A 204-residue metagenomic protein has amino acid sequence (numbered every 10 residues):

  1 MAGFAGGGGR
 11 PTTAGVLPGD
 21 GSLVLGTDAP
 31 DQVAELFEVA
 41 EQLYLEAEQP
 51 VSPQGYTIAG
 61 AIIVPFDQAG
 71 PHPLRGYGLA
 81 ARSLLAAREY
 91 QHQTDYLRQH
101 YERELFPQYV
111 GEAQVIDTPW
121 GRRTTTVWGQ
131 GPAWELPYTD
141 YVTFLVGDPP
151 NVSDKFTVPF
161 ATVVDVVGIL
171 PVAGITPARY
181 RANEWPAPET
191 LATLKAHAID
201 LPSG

Functional and structural regions predicted by a protein language model:
M1-P11: Surface-exposed, low-hydrophobicity interaction/linker segments
T13-L17: Short beta-strand
D20-G26: Short cationic amphipathic helices and targeting signals
G26-G204: C-terminal structured domains
